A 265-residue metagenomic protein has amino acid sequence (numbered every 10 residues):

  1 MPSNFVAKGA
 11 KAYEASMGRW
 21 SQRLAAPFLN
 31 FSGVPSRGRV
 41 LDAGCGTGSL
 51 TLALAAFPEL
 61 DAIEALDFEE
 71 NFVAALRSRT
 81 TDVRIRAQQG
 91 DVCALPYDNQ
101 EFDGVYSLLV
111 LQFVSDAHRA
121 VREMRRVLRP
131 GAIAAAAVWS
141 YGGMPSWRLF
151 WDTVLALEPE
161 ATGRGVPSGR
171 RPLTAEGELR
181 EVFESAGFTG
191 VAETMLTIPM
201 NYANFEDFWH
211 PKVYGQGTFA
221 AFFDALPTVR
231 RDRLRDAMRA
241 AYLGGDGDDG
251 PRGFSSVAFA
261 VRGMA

Functional and structural regions predicted by a protein language model:
M1-G38, S49-A53, F57, E70-R79: Conserved class I S-adenosyl-L-methionine
P2-V6, W20-S21, T47-S49, R171-A265: Conserved Class I S-adenosyl-L-methionine
L29, L52-A55, H118-R125, W151: A structural alpha-helix within SAM-dependent methyltransferase catalytic domains
R39-L95, H118-R119: Class I SAM-dependent methyltransferase SAM/SAH-binding core
C93-G104: A short acidic, Gly/Pro-enriched loop at the edge of an enzyme's catalytic core that lines a small-molecule cofactor
D103-A117, S140: A short SAM/SAH-binding and catalytic strip from SAM-dependent methyltransferases
H118-R119, R129-A203: Conserved catalytic/acceptor-binding region of the Class I
